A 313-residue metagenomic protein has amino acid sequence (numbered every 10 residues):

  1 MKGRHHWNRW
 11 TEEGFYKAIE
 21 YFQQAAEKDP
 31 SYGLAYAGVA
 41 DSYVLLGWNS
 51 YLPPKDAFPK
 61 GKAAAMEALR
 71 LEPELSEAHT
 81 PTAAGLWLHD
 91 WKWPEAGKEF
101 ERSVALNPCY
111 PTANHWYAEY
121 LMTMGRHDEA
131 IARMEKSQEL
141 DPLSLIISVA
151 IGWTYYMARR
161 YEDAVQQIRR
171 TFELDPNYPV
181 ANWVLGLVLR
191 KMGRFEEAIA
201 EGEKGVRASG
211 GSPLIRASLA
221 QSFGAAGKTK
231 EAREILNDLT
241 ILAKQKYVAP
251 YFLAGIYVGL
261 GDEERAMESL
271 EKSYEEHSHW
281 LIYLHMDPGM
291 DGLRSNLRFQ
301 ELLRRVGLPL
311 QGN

Functional and structural regions predicted by a protein language model:
M1-I215, F223, K228, E234-K246 (+1 more regions): Acidic, proline/glycine-rich low-complexity intrinsically disordered segments
V180, P213-S218, Y247-V258, I282-Y283: Amphipathic alpha-helical protein-interaction segments enriched in hydrophobic
V206-P213, E271-S278, G307: TPR/TPR-like (Sel1-like) alpha-helical repeat modules
A217, K230, Y251-F252, E264 (+1 more regions): Feature representing long, continuous alpha-helical segments
A220, A254, A266, L293 (+1 more regions): Hydrophobic, well-ordered secondary-structure elements that form the walls of internal hydrophobic environments
Y251, V258, M267, Y274-E275 (+2 more regions): Charged, low-complexity intrinsically disordered segments
Y257, D262-D291: C-terminal structured "cap/appendage" subdomains that terminate the fold
L284-N313: Terminal, low-structured helical/coil segments at or just beyond the last alpha-helical repeat
